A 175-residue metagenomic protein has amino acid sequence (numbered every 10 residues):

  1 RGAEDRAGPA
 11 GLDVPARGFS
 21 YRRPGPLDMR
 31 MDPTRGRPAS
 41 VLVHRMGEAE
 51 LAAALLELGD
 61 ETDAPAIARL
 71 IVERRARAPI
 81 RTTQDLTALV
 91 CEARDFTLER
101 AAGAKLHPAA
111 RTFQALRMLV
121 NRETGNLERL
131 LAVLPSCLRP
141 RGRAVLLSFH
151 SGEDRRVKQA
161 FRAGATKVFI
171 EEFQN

Functional and structural regions predicted by a protein language model:
R1-N175: S-adenosyl-L-methionine-dependent methyltransferase catalytic core, i.e., the SAM/SAH-binding region
